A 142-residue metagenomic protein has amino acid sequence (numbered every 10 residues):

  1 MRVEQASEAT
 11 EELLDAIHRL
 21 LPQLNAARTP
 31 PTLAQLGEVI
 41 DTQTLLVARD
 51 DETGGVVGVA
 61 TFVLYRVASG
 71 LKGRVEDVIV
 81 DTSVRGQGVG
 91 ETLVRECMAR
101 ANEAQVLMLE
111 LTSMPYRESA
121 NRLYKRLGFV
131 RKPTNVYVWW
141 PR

Functional and structural regions predicted by a protein language model:
R2-G70, E76, V94-R95, R100 (+2 more regions): Acetyl-CoA-dependent GNAT
Y65-V67, S83, Y116, R142: Short coil/turn motifs at secondary-structure junctions
V78-V80, S113: Hydrophobic adenine-recognition pocket in adenosine-nucleotide-binding enzymes
V80, G86-A99, R122, R126: Conserved acetyl-CoA-binding loop-helix of GNAT-fold acetyltransferases
E91, P115-P133, V138-W139: Conserved active-site alpha-helix within GNAT-family acetyltransferase domains
A101-S113: Conserved GNAT acetyl-CoA-binding A-motif
